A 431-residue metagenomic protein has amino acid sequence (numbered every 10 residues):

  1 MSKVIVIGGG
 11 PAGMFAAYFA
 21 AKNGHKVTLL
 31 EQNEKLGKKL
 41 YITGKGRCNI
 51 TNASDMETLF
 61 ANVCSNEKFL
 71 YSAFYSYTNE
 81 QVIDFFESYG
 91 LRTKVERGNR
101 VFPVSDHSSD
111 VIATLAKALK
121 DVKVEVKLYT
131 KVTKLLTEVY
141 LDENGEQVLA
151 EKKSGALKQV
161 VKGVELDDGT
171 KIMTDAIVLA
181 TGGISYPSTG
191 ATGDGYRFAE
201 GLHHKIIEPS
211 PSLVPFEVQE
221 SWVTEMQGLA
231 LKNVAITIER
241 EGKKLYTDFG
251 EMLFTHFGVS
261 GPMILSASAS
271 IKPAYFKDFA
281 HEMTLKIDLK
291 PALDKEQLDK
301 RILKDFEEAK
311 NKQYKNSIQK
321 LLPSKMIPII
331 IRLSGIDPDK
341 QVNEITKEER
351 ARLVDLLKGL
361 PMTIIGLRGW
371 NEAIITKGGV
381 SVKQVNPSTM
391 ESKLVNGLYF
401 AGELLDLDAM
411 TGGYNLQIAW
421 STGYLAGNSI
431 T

Functional and structural regions predicted by a protein language model:
K3-L29, A426-I430: N-terminal Rossmann-like FAD-binding beta1-loop-alpha1 element of flavoenzymes
I5-I7, K171-S185, A199-E200, M252-T255 (+1 more regions): Short hydrophobic core segments
A21-K45: Glycine-rich FAD pyrophosphate-binding loop
E34-L36, Y41-I42, I50, M56-E57 (+2 more regions): An anion/pyrophosphate-binding glycine-rich loop and adjacent beta-alpha core in soluble alpha-beta enzymes
R47-V95: Glycine-rich active-site loop/strand segments that organize a redox cofactor
K127-T130, G155, P328-D408: A glycine-rich dinucleotide-binding beta-alpha-beta segment and adjacent secondary-structure elements that constitute
L128-V160: A conserved short coil-to-beta-strand element within the FAD-binding core of flavoproteins
A176-W222: Glycine-rich loop(s) and the adjacent beta-strand/alpha-helix scaffold that form part
